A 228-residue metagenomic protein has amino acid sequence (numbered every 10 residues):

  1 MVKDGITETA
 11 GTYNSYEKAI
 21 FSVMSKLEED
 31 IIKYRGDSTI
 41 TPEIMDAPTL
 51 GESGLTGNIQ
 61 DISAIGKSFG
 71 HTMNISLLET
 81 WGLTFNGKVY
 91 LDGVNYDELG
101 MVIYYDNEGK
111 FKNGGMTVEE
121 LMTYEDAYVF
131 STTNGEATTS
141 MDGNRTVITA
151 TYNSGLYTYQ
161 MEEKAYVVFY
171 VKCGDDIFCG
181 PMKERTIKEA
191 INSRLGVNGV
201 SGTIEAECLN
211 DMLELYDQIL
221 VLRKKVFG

Functional and structural regions predicted by a protein language model:
M1-G228: Short, surface-exposed linear motifs at loops/turns and structural transition points
